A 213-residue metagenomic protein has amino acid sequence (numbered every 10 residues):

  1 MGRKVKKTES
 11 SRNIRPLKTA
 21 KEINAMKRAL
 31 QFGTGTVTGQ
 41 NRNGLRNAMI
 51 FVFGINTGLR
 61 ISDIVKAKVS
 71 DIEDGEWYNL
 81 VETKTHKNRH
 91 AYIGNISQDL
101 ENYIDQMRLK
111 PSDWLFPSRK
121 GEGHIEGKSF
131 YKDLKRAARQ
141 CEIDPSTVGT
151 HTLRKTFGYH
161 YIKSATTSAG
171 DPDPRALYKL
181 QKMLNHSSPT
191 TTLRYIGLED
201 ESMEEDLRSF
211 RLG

Functional and structural regions predicted by a protein language model:
G2, A20-T57, P172-P174: Basic, Lys/Arg- and aromatic-enriched nucleic-acid-binding interface segment
G2, T57, K66-S97: Conserved tyrosine-mediated DNA breakage-rejoining catalytic core shared by Y-recombinases
R3-R28, H86-N95, K110-S112: DNA breakage-rejoining catalytic core of tyrosine-based enzymes
R46-N47, D144-A165: Short basic/aromatic active-site micro-motif
I50, I61, L177, P189: Helix-turn-helix DNA-binding elements, focusing on the entry/boundary residues of the two helices that contact DNA
D63-V65, G158, T166-N185: Active-site-proximal segment of tyrosine recombinases
L80-T85, L184-S209: Catalytic-site neighborhood detector that most strongly recognizes the C-terminal catalytic loop/helix of tyrosine
T83-N102, D113-K135: C-terminal catalytic core of Y-nucleophile DNA break-rejoin enzymes
